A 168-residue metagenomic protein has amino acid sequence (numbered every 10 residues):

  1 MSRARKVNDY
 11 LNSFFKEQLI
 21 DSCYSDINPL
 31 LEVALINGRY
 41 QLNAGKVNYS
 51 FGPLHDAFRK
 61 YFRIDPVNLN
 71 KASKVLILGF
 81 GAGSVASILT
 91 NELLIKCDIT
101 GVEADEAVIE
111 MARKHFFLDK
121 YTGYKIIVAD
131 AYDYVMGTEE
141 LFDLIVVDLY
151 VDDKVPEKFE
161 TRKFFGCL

Functional and structural regions predicted by a protein language model:
S2-L93, V108: Class I S-adenosylmethionine
D56-R59, R63-L168: The AdoMet/dcAdoMet-binding core of the Class I SAM-like
